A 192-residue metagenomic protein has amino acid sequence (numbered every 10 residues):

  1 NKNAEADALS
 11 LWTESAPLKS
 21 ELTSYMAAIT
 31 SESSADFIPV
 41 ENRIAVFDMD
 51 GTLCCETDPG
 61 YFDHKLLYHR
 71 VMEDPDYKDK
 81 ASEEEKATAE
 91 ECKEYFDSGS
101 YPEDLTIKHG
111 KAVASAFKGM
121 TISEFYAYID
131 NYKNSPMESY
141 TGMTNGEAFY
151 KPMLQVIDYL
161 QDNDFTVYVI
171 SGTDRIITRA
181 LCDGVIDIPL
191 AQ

Functional and structural regions predicted by a protein language model:
K2-A45, M49-Q192: Alpha-helical substrate-recognition element adjacent to the catalytic core
